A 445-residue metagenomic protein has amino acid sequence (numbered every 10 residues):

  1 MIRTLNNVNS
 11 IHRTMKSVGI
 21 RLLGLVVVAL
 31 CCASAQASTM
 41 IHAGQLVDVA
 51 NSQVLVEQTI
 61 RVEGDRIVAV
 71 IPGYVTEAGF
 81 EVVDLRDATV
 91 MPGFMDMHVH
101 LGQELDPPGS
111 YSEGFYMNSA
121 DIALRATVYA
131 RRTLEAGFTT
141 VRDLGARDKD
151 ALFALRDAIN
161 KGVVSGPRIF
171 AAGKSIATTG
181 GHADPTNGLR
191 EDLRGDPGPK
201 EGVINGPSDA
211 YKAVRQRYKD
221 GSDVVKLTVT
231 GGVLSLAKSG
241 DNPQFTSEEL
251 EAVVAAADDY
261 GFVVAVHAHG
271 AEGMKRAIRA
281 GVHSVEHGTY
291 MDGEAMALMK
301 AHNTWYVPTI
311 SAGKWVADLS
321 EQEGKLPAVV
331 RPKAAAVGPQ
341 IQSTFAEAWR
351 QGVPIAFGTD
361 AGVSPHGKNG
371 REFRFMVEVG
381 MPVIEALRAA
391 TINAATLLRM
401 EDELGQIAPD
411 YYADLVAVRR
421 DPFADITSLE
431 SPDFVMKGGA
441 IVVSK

Functional and structural regions predicted by a protein language model:
R21-A33: Bacterial N-terminal signal peptides
L46, N51-M91, E113: Histidine-rich, glycine-flanked metal-binding segment
T89-D157, K161-V163, T179-A183, E248 (+2 more regions): Metal-associated gating/positioning segment near the N- to mid-region
L101-I122, T179-G198, V233-S247, H302-G338: Active-site gating loops and adjacent loop-to-helix segments of metal-dependent hydrolytic enzymes
L105-P108, G181, S235-A237, M274-A280 (+4 more regions): Histidine/acidic-residue-rich catalytic or RNA/ligand-binding cores of hydrolases and nuclease-related proteins
E113-G114, D259-V263, A328-V329, A335-P422: His/Asp/Glu-enriched, well-ordered alpha-helical/loop segment that forms or immediately abuts the divalent-metal
R125-L152, S165-S175, S222-S235, V263 (+2 more regions): Divalent metal-dependent hydrolysis catalytic cores, especially in the metallo-beta-lactamase
A154, D209-Y306, A335-I355: Histidine/acidic residue-rich metal-binding segments in metalloenzymes
